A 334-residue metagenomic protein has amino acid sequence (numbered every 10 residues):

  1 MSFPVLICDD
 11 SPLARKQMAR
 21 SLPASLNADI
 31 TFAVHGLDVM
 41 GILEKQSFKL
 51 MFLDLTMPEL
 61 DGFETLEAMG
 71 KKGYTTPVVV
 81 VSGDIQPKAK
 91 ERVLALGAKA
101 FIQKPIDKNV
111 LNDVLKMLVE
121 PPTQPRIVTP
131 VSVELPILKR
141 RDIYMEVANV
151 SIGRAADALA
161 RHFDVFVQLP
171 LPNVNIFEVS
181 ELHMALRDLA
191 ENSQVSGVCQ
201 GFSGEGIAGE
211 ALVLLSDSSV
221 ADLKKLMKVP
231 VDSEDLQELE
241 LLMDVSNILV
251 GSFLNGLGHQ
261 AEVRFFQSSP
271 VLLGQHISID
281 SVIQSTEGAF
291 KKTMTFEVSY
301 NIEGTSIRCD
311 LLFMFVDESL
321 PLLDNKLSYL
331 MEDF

Functional and structural regions predicted by a protein language model:
P12-T31, K71: Two-component/phosphorelay signaling modules centered on CheY-like receiver
F32-G41, D61-G62: Helix N-cap/capping motif at the beta->alpha junctions
G41, F63-T75: Short amphipathic alpha-helix used as the core "switch/output" element in two-component signaling
Q46-F52: Active-site beta3 strand of CheY-like receiver
M57: Receiver (REC) domain active-site loop signature in two-component systems and cognate sites in sensor histidine kinases
E64, I85-A100: Alpha4 helix (beta4-alpha4-beta5 surface) of REC/receiver domains from two-component response regulators
A89, V128-L138, D142-Q237, L241-F334: Composition-driven recognition of glycine/serine/threonine/acidic- and proline-rich low-complexity segments and repeats
